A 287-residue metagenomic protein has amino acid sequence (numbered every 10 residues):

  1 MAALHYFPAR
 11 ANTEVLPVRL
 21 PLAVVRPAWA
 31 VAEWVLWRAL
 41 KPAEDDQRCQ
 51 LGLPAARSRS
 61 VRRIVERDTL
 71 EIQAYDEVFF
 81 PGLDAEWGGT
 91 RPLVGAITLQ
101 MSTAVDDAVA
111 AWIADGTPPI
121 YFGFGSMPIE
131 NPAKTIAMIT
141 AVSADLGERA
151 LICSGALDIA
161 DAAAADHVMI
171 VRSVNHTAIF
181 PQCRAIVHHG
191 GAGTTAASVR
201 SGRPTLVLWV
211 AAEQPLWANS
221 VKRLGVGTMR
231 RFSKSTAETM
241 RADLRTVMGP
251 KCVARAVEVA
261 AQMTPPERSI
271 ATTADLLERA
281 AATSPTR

Functional and structural regions predicted by a protein language model:
M1, G190, V207-A211, M229-K234: Short beta->alpha connector loops at strand-helix junctions that form conserved, small/polar/Pro-enriched
M1-P27, V78: Conserved nucleotide-sugar donor-interacting segment of glycosyltransferase catalytic cores, predominantly GT-B
L36-V94: Long, low-complexity segments enriched in small/aliphatic residues
Y75-A185: Donor-nucleotide binding loops and adjacent catalytic segments primarily of GT-B fold Leloir glycosyltransferases
R172-N219: A donor-sugar binding/catalytic signature common to diverse glycosyltransferases and related nucleotide-sugar
A212-D243, A254, S269: Change "using UDP/GDP/dTDP sugars" to "using nucleotide sugars
A237-R287: C-terminal amphipathic helix plus adjacent low-complexity, charged tail appended to glycosyltransferase catalytic
